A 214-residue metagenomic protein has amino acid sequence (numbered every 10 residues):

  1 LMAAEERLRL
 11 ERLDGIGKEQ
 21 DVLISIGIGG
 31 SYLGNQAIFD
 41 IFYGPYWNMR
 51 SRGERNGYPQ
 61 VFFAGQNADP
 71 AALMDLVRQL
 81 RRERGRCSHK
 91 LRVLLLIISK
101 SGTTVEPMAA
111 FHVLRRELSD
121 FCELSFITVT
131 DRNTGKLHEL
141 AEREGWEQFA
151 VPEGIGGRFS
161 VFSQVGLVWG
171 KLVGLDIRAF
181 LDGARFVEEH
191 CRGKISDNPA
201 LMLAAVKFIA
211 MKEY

Functional and structural regions predicted by a protein language model:
L1-E11, I38-L94, A110: Glycine-rich oxoanion-binding loops at beta->alpha junctions
L1-L23, L33: Low-complexity, highly charged intrinsically disordered N-terminal segments that act as targeting/localization
V22-I26, L94, I127: Conserved beta-strand elements of the Class I
I24-N35, K100-M108, R132-G135, G156-R158: Gly/Ser/Thr-rich loops at beta-strand to alpha-helix junctions that form or flank small-molecule/cofactor-binding
G34-F39, L73-V77, E106-A110, K136-R143 (+1 more regions): Short acidic, glycine/serine/threonine-rich loops at helix termini
D69-R86, F111-L114, N133-T134, S196-M211: Structured alpha-helical segments in the cores of large, soluble enzyme domains
F121-Y214: Active-site phosphate/pyrophosphate-binding segments
